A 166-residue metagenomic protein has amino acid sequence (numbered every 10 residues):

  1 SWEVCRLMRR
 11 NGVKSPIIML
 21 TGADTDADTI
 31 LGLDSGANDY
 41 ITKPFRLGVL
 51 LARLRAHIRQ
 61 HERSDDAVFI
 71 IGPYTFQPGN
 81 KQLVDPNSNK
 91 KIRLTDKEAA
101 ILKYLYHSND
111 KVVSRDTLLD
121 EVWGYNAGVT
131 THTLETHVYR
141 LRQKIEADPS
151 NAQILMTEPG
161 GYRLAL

Functional and structural regions predicted by a protein language model:
R6-I70: Basic, amphipathic DNA-recognition helix from helix-turn-helix-like DNA-binding domains
L47-L50, L54, N80, L134 (+1 more regions): Heptad-repeat coiled-coil signal-transmission/dimerization helices
I70-P86: Short boundary/linker motifs that mark transitions into or out of structured domains
V84-G161: Positively charged, aromatic-enriched patches within helix-turn-helix-type DNA-binding elements, predominantly
R163-A165: Conserved active-site beta-strand element of glycosyltransferases/polysaccharide synthases
